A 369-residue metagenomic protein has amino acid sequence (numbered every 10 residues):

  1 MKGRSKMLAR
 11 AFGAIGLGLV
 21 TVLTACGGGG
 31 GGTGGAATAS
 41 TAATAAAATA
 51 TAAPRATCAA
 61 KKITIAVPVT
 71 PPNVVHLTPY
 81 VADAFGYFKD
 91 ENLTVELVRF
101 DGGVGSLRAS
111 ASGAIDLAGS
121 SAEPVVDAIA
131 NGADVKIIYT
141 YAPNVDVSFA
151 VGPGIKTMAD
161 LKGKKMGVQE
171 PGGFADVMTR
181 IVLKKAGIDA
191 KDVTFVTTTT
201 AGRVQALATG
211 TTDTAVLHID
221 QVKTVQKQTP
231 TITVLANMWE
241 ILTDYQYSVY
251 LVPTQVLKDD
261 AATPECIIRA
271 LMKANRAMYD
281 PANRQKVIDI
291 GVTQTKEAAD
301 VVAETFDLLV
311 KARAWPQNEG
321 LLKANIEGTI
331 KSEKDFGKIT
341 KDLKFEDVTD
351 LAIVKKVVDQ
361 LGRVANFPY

Functional and structural regions predicted by a protein language model:
M1-T24: Sec-dependent bacterial lipoprotein signal peptides
L23-A39: Bacterial lipoprotein signal-peptidase II cleavage site
A37-T199, A206, D213-I219, V234-M238 (+1 more regions): Short, glycine-/small- and polar/acidic-enriched structural segments that line small-molecule recognition paths
I115, A208-T211, L309-A324, K356-R363: Short amphipathic alpha-helical segments at helix boundaries and their inter-helical linkers
G202-T295: Pocket-lining segment of extracytoplasmic ligand-binding domains
K258-K341: Secondary-structure end/capping motifs
I330-Y369: Conserved C-terminal helix/tail region of periplasmic/extracytoplasmic solute-binding proteins
